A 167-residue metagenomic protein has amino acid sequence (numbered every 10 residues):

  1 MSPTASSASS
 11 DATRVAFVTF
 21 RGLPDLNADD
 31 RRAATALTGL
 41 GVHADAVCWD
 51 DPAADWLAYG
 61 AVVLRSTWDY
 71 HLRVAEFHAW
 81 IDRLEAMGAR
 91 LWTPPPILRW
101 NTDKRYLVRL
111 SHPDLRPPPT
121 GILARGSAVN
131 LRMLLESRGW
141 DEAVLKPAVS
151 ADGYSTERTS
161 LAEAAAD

Functional and structural regions predicted by a protein language model:
M1-W92, I97, R105, V129-N130: ATP-binding N-terminal substructure of ATP-dependent carboxylate-amine bond-forming enzymes
S2-P3, T13-T19, I81, E85-A86 (+1 more regions): Active-site nucleotide/adenylate-binding loops and adjacent lid/helix of ATP-dependent enzymes
